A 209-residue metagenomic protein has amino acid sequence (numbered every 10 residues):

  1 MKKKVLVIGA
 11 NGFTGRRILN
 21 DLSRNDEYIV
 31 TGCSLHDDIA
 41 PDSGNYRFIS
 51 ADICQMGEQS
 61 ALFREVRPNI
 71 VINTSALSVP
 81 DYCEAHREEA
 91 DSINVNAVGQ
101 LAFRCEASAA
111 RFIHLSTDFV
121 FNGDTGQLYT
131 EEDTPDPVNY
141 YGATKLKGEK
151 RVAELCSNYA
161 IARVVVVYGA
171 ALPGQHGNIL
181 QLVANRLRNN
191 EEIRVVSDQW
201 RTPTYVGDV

Functional and structural regions predicted by a protein language model:
K3-N25: N-terminal Rossmann NAD(P)H-binding glycine-rich loop of SDR-like oxidoreductase domains
I8, C33, T74-S75, F112-T117 (+2 more regions): SDR active-site strand-loop-helix element
G32-A40, D52-I53, S75-A76: N-terminal Rossmann-fold cofactor-binding loop
A51-I93: NAD(P)H-binding glycine-rich loop region in Rossmannoid oxidoreductase-like domains and their noncatalytic homologs
V71, A85-I113: NAD(P)-cofactor binding segment of oxidoreductase domains
L77-E88, T117-N139: Active-site "gating" loop of Rossmann-like NAD(P)-dependent oxidoreductase/epimerase domains
N94, Y141, K145, R163: Active-site YXXXK catalytic motif of short-chain dehydrogenase/reductase
K150-R201, G207-D208: NAD(P)-dependent short-chain dehydrogenase/reductase
